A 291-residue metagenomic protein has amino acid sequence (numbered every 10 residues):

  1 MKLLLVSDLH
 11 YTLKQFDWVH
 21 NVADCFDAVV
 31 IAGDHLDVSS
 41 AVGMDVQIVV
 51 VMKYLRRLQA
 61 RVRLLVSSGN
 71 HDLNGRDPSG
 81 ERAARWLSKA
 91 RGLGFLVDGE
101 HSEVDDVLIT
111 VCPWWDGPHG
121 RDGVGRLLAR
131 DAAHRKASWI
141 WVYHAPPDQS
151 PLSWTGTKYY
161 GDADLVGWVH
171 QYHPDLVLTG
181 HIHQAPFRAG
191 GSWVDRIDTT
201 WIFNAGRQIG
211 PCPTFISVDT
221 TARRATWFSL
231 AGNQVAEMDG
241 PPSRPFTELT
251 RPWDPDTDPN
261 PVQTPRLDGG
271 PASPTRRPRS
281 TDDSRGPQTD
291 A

Functional and structural regions predicted by a protein language model:
M1-H10, D106-D116, I140-H144, T200-R207 (+1 more regions): Active-site-proximal beta-strand elements of phosphoester/diester hydrolases
L5-D8, V29-D34, L64-N70, L96-D98 (+3 more regions): Active-site neighborhood of phospho(di)ester-bond hydrolases with catalytic His/Asp-centered motifs
Y11-E103: Core catalytic region of metal-dependent phosphoesterases/phosphodiesterases, especially metallo-beta-lactamase-like
L13, S39, Q149-P151, A185-F187: Short, solvent-exposed loop/turn segments at secondary-structure junctions
A23, L55-R61, A133-R135, V169-Y172 (+1 more regions): Short, conserved loop/helix-junction motifs that constitute active-site signature segments in enzyme catalytic cores
L65, T155-T221: Conserved beta-sheet core of the metallophosphoesterase superfamily
D72-G167: Conserved catalytic scaffold of divalent metal-dependent phosphoesterases
A189-A291: Acidic, His/Gly-rich catalytic cores of divalent-metal-dependent hydrolytic chemistry
